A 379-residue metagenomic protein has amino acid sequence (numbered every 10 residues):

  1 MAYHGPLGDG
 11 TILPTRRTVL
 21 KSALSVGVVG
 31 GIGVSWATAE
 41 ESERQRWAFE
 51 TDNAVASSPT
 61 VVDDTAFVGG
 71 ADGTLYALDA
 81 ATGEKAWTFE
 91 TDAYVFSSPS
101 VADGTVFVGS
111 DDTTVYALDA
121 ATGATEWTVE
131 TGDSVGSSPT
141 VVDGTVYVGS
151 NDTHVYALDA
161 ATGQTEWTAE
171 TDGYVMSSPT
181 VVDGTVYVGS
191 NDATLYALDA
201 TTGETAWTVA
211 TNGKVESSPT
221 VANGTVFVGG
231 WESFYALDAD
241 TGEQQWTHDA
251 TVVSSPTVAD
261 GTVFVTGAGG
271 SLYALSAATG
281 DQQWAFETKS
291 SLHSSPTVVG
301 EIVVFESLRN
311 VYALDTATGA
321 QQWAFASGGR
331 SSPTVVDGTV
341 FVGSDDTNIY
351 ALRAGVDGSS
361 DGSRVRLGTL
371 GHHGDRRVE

Functional and structural regions predicted by a protein language model:
M1-P14: N-terminal secretory signal peptides
I12-E41: N-terminal twin-arginine translocation
T15, A37-A56, T60-E379: Extracytoplasmic/lumenal domain signature
